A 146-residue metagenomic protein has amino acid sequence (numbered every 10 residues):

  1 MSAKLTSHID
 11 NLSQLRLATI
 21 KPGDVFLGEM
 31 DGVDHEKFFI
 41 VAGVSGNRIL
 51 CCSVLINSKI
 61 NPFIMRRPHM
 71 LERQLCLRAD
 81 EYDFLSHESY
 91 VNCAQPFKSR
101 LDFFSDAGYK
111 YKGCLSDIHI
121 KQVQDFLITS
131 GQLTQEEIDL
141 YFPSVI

Functional and structural regions predicted by a protein language model:
M1-T19: Mixed-charge, Lys/Arg-rich low-complexity intrinsically disordered regions
I9-S13, F63-R67, C93-F97: Membrane-targeting and insertion segments and their boundary/processing signals
L12, R67-H69, A107, D125: Short, functionally important structural connectors and interaction interfaces within domains
L17-A18, D31, E81-F84: A general structural signal for short secondary-structure junctions and capping/turn motifs
L27-M30, D34-A79: Compact nucleic-acid interaction/catalytic patches
Q74-I146: C-terminal terminal-subdomain/extension
